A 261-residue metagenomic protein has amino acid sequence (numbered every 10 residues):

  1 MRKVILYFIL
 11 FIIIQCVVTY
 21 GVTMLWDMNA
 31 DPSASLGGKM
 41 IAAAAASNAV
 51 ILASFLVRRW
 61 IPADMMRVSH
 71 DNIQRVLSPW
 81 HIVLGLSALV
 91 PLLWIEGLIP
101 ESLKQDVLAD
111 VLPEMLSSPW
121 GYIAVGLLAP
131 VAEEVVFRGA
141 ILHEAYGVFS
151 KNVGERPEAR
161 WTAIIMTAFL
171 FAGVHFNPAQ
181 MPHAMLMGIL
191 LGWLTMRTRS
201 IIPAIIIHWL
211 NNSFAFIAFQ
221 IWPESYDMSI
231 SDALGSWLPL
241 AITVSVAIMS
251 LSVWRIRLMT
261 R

Functional and structural regions predicted by a protein language model:
L6-W60, P79-L84, P239-A241: Alpha-helical transmembrane segments in multi-pass membrane proteins
L10, M166-L170, I206, L210: Hydrophobic residues within alpha-helical transmembrane segments of multi-pass solute transporters/permease subunits
W26-G38, A63-V135, L142-N152, S225-I230: Juxtamembrane helix-loop-helix connectors linking adjacent transmembrane helices in multi-pass membrane enzymes
D31-V50, S117-G121, V125, V153-T167 (+3 more regions): Membrane-interface starts of transmembrane alpha-helices
A132-M166, W193-S200: Membrane-interface helix/loop boundary segments of multi-pass membrane proteins
V136-A145, P182, I206-I207, F214-A215: Active-site-flanking alpha-helical
G173-A179: Membrane-interface helix caps and helix-loop-helix hairpins in membrane proteins
W209-R261: C-terminal membrane module of polytopic membrane proteins
